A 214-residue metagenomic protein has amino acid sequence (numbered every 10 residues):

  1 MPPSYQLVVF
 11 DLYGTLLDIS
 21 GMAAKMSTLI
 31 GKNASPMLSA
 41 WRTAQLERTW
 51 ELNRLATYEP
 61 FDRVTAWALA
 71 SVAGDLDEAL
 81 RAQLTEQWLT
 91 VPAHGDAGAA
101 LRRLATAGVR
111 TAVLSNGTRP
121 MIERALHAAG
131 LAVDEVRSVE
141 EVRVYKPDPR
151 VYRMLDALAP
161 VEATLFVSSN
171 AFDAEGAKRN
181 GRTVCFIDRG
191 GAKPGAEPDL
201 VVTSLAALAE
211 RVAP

Functional and structural regions predicted by a protein language model:
M1-L46: Active-site neighborhood of HAD-like aspartate-dependent phosphohydrolases
M1-V8, G98, R102-A105, L114 (+1 more regions): Asp-based, Mg2+/Mn2+-dependent phosphohydrolase catalytic module
A23-S27, W41-Q45, T65, L84-W88 (+1 more regions): Hydrophobic alpha-helical core bundles mediating ligand binding, dimerization, or RNAP-core interactions
A24-K25, A40, W67-S71, Q83 (+5 more regions): Alpha-helical elements of Rossmann-like donor-binding domains used by nucleotide-donor carbohydrate transfer enzymes
I30-A34, G74-A79, T106, A129-A132: Short helix-capping segments at alpha-helix termini
K32, V109, R182: Short glycine/serine/threonine/alanine-rich loop segments
S35, A40-T43, E47-Q83: A metal-dependent, Asp-based hydrolase signature
D62-R63, R81-V113, E123, P149: Short, acidic loop-to-helix structural element flanking the phosphoryl-transfer center in phosphate-processing enzymes
